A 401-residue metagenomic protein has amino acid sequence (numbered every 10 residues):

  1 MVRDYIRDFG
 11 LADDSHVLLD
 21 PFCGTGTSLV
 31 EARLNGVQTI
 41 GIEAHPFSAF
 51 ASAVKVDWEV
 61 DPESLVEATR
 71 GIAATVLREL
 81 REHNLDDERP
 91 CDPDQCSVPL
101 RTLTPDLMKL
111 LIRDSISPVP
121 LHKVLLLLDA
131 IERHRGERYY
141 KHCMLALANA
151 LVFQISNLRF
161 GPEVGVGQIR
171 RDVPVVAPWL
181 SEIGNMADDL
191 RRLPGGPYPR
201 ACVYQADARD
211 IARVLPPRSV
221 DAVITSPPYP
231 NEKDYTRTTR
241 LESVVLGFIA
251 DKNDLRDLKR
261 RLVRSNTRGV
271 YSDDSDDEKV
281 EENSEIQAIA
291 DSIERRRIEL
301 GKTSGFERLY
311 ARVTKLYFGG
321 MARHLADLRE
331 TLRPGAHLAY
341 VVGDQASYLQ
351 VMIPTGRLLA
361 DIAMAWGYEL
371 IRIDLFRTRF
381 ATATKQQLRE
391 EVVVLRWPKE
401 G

Functional and structural regions predicted by a protein language model:
M1-R3: Conserved SAM-binding loop and adjacent beta-strand
Y5-R81, V175-R213, P217-R218, A222-S265 (+2 more regions): Conserved S-adenosyl-L-methionine
V17, H142, A336-H337: Short glycine-centered segments of the SAM/dcSAM-binding site in methyltransferase folds
L34, Q38-L193, T236-R308: Class I S-adenosyl-L-methionine-dependent methyltransferase module
D106-S115, R308-G319, V342-R357: Acceptor-substrate binding/catalytic loop of class I
I183, L193-Y204, T303-Y310, L316 (+1 more regions): Alpha/beta-hydrolase fold catalytic core
F318, A322-P334: A short glycine-rich, Lys/Arg-flanked "PGG" loop and its adjoining helix->strand segment in the class I
R333, K385-G401: Core SAM-dependent methyltransferase catalytic element
